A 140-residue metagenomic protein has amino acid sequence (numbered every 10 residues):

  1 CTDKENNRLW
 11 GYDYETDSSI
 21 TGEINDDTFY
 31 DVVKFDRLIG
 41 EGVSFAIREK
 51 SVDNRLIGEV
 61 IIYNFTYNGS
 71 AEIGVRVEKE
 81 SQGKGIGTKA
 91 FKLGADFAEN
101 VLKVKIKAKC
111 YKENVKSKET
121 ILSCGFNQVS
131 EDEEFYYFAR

Functional and structural regions predicted by a protein language model:
C1-E72, R76-E80, V104, N127-R140: GNAT-family acyltransferases
D3-K4, A108, N114-V115: Alpha-helix N-cap/helix-start and coil->helix boundary motif
V60-F65, S70, G87-T88, A95-E99 (+1 more regions): Short, contiguous, well-ordered secondary-structure segments
V77, G83-F97, V115-S123: Conserved acetyl-CoA-binding loop-helix of GNAT-fold acetyltransferases
F91, A108-K109, E131: Residue-level detector of family-conserved "landmark" positions at structurally sensitive sites
N100-C110: Conserved GNAT acetyl-CoA-binding A-motif
